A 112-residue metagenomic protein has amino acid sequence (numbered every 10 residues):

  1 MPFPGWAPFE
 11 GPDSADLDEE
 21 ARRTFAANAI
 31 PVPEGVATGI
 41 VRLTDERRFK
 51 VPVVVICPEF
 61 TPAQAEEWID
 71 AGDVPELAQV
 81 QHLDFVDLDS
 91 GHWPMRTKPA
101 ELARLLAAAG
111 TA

Functional and structural regions predicted by a protein language model:
M1-K50: Helix-rich cap/lid subdomain of alpha/beta-hydrolase
A29, C57-E59: Generic secondary-structure microfeatures
F49, V55-C57: Short beta-strand/loop motif that positions the catalytic acidic residue of the alpha/beta-hydrolase fold
E59-D89, L105-A109: Conserved loop-alpha-helix segment in the C-terminal half of the alpha/beta-hydrolase fold that carries the catalytic
G91-P94: Glycosyltransferase donor-binding loop in the core domain
R96-T111: Post-His helix in hydrolase/transferase enzymes
